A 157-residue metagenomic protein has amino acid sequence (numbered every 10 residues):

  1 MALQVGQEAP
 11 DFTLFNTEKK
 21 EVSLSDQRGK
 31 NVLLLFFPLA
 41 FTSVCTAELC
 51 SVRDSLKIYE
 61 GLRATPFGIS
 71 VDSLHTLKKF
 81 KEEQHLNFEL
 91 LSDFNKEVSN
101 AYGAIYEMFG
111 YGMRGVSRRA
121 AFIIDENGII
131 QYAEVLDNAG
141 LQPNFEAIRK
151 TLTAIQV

Functional and structural regions predicted by a protein language model:
M1-V157: Chalcogenol-based redox active-site neighborhoods
